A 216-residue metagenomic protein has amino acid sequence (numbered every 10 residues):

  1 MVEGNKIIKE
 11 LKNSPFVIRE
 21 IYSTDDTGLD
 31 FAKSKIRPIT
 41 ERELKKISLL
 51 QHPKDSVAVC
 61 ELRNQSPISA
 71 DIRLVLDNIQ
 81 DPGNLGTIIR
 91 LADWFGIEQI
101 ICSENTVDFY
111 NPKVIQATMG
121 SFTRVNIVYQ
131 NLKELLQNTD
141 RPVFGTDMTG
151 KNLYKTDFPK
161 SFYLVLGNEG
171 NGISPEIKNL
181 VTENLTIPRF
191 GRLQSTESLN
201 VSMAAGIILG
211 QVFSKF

Functional and structural regions predicted by a protein language model:
M1-P82, F213: Arg/Lys-rich RNA-binding interfaces used to dock onto structured RNA substrates
G4, Q80-I88, T196-A204: Amphipathic alpha-helical repeat scaffolds
N13, P67-T149: RNA substrate-binding interface of SAM-dependent RNA methyltransferases
F31-R42, D71, R141-V143, D157-Y163 (+1 more regions): Active-site regions of enzymes building and remodeling cell-envelope glycoconjugates
I39-T40, D77, S103-E104, N126 (+1 more regions): Short beta->alpha connector loops at strand-helix junctions that form conserved, small/polar/Pro-enriched
W94-F95, F109-T123, P175-F216: Structured adenosyl-cofactor binding patch, chiefly the S-adenosyl-L-methionine
F144-T196: Active-site/ligand-binding-proximal alpha/beta "capping" segment
